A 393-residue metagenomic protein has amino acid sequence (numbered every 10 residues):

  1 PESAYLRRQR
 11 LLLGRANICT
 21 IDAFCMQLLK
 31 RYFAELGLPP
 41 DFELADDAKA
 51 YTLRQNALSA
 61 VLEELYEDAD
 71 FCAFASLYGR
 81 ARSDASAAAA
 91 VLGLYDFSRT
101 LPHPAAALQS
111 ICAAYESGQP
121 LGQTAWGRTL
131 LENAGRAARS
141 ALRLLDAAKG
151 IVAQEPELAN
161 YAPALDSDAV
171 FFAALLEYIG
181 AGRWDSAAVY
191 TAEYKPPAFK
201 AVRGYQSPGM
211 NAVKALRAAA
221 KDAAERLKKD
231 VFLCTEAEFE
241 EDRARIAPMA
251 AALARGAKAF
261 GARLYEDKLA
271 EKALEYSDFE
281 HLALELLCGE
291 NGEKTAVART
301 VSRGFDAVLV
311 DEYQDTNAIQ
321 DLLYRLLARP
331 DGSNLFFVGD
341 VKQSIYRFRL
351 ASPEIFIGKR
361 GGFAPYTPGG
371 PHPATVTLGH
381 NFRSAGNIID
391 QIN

Functional and structural regions predicted by a protein language model:
P1, A88-L274, S333, P371-P373: Conserved ATP-driven helicase/translocase motor core recognized via long, highly charged RecA-like/P-loop NTPase domain
E2-N17, E35-H103, A220, L227-F232 (+2 more regions): ATP-hydrolysis module of ASCE/P-loop NTPase motor domains, specifically the Walker B Asp-Glu catalytic pair
Q9-L12, S302, D331, P368-P373: Short helix-terminating capping/connector loops at secondary-structure junctions
N17-I21, F42-Q55, D84-S86, D222 (+2 more regions): Conserved helicase NTPase motor core
Q27-A34: Feature marking long nucleic-acid-engaging regions of large polymerase/nuclease enzymes
E63-A73, D267-L274, T367-H372: Surface-exposed helix-capping loop/turn segments at secondary-structure junctions
K359-L378: A short helix-turn-beta junction within AAA+ P-loop NTPase domains corresponding to the substrate/partner-engaging
